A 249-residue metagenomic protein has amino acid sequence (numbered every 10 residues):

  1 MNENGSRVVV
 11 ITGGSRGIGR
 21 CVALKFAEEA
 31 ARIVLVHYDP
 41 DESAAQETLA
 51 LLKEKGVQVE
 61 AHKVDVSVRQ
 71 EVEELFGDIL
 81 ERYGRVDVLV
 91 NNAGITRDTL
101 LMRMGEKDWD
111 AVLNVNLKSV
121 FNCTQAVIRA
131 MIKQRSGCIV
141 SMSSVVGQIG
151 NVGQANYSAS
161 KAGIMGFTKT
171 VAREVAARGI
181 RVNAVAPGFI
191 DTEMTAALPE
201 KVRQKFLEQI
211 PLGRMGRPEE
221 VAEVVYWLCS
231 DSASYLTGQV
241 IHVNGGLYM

Functional and structural regions predicted by a protein language model:
S15-G17: Conserved glycine-rich cofactor-binding loop
A31-Q46: Conserved glycine-rich Rossmann-like NAD(P)H-binding loop of the short-chain dehydrogenase/reductase
L100-L101, D108-L113, T195, F206: Substrate-binding pocket helix/loop in short-chain dehydrogenase/reductase
T124, S160, T168: Active-site helix of classical SDR
R129, R173-A177, S234: Alpha-helical segment proximal to the catalytic Tyr-Lys
S144: Residue(s) in the substrate-gating loop at a strand-loop-helix junction that position the organic substrate next
P211-V221: A conserved structural motif in NAD(P)-dependent oxidoreductases
